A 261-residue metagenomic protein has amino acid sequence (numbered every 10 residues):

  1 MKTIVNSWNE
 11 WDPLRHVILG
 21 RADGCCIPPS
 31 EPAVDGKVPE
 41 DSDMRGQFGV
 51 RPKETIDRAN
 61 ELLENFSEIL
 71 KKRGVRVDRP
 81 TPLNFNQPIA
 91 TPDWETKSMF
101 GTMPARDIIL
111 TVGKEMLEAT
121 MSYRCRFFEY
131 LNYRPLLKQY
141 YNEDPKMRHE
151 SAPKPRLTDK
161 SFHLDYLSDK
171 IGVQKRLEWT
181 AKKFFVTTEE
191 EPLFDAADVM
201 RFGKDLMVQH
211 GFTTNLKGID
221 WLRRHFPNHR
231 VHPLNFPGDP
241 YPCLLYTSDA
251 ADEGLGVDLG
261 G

Functional and structural regions predicted by a protein language model:
M1-S248, G261: The feature marks the mature, well-folded catalytic cores of soluble enzymes
D249-L259: A short, hydrophobic C-terminal helix/tail in secreted or cell-surface proteins
